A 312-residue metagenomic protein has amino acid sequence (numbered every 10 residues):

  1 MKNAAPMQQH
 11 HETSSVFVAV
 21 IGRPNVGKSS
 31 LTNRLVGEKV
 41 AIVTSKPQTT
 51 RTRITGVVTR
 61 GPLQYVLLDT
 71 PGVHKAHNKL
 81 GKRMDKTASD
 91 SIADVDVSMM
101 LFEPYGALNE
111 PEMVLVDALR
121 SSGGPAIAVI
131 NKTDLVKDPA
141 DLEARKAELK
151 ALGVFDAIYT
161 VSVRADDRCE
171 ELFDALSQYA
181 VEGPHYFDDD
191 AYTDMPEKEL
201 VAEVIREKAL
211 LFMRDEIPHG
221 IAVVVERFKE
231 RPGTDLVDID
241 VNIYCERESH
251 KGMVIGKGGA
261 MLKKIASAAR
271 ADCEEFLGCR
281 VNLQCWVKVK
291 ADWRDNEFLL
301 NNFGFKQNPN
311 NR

Functional and structural regions predicted by a protein language model:
K2-V97, F102: Conserved G1/Walker A P-loop phosphate-binding module
A19, N33, T52, G56 (+13 more regions): Solvent-exposed alpha-helical segments within well-ordered globular domains of core cellular machineries
G27, R168, M261: Conserved glycine(s) of the Walker
E38, V57-G61, A76, S91 (+10 more regions): Conserved, well-folded catalytic cores of nucleic-acid-processing and energy-transducing macromolecular machines
T50, V73-K75, A107-L108, V136-K137 (+1 more regions): Catalytic P-loop NTPase motifs of RecA-like helicase/translocase cores
T59-Q64, R83-I158, K229-G233: Conserved C-terminal guanine-recognition region of P-loop GTPase G domains, centered on the G4
G124-I127, D134-E197: Canonical P-loop GTPase G-domain recognition
E197-R312: P-loop NTP-binding site
